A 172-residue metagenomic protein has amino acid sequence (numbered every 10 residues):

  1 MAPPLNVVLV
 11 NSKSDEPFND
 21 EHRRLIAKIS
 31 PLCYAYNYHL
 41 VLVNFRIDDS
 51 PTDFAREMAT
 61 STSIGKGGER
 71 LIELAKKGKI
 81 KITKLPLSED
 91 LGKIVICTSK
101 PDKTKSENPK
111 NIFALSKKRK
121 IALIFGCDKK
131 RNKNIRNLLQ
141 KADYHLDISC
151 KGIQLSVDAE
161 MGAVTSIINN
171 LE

Functional and structural regions predicted by a protein language model:
M1-P4, I112-F113, K117-K118, E172: Short, Lys/Arg-enriched, disordered terminal segments
A2-S99, N169: RNA substrate-binding interface of SAM-dependent RNA methyltransferases
K13-E16, I47-S50, P101-T104, D128-N132 (+1 more regions): Short acidic, S/G/P-rich loop/turn micro-motifs used as interaction or catalytic elements
H22-K28, S106-K110, M161: Well-ordered, non-membrane alpha-helical segments in soluble/globular domains
N37, L91-G92, R119, L139-A142: Short, well-ordered alpha-helix to beta-strand connector turns
D53-T62, K110, N134-L139: Short, aromatic/basic amphipathic alpha-helical patches
T98-L138: Long, charge-patterned amphipathic alpha-helical coiled-coil/hairpin "stalk" segments used as oligomerization
K133-E172: Structured adenosyl-cofactor binding patch, chiefly the S-adenosyl-L-methionine
